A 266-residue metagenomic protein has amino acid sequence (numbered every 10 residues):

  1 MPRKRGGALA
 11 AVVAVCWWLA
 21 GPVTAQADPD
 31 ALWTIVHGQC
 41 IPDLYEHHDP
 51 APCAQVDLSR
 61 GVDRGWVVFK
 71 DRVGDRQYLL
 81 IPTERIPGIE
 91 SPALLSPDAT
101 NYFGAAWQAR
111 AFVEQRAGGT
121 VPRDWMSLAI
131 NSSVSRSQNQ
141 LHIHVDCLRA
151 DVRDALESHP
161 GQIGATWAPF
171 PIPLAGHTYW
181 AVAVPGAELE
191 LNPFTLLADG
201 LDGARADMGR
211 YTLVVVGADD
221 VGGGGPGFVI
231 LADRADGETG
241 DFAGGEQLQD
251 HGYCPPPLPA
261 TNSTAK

Functional and structural regions predicted by a protein language model:
M1-A10: Bacterial N-terminal signal peptides that target proteins for export
A10-G21: Bacterial N-terminal signal peptides
A25-K266: HIT superfamily nucleotide-processing domains
